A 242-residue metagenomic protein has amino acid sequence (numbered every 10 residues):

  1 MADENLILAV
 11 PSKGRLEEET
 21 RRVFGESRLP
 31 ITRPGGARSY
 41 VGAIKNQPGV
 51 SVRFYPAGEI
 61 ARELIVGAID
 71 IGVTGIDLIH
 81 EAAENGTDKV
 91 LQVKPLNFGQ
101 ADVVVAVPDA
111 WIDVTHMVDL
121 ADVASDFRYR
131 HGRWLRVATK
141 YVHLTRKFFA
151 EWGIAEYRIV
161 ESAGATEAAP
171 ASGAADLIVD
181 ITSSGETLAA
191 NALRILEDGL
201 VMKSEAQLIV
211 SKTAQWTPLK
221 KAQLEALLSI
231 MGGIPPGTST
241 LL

Functional and structural regions predicted by a protein language model:
M1-L242: Domain-level signature for soluble enzymes in the chorismate/prephenate branch of the shikimate pathway
